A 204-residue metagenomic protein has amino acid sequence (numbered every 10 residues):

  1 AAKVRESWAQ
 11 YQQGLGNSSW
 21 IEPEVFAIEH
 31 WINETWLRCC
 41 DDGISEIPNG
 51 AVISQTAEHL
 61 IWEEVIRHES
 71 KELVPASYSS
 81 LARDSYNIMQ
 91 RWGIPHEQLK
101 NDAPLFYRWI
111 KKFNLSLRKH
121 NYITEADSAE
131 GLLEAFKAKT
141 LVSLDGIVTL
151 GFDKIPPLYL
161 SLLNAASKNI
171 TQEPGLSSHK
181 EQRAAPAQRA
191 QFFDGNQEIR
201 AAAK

Functional and structural regions predicted by a protein language model:
A1, L132-A138, V142, H179-K204: Helicase P-loop NTPase motor core
A1-S143, D153-P157: Basic/charged alpha-beta structural segments of nucleotide/phosphate-handling enzymes
R5-A9, L133, L160-S167, R200-K204: Short, well-ordered alpha-helical packing segments
S18-P23, D145, I170, A184-A187: Short glycine-/polar-rich loops that comprise or flank the Walker A/P-loop and associated switch/sensor motifs
F26-W31, E173-S177, Q191-F192: Conserved beta-strand termini and adjacent loop/short-helix elements that scaffold enzyme active sites in alpha/beta
V74-Y78, L176-A185: Coupling/hinge elements of helicase-like and P-loop NTPase modules
K139-S178: Extended, H/D-rich, highly charged conserved domains that either
